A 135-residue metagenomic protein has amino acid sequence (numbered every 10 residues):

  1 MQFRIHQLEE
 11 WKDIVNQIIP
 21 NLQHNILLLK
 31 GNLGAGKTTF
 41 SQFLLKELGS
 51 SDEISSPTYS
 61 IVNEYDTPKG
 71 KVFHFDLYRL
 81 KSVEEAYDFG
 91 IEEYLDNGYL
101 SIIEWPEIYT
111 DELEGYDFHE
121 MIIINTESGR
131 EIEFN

Functional and structural regions predicted by a protein language model:
M1-F3, K46, E84, E93-N135: Short phosphate-coordinating micro-motif centered on Lys-Gly-acidic
M1-P20: N-terminal pre-Walker A segment at the start of P-loop NTPase domains
L27-L29: Hydrophobic anchor at the beta1->P-loop junction of P-loop NTPases
N32: P-loop (Walker A) phosphate-binding loop of NTP-binding proteins
K37: Conserved lysine of the Walker
S50-Y65: Short beta-strand-centered segment that lines the nucleotide-binding/catalytic pocket of NTP-utilizing
E64-N97: Mid-chain, well-packed structural core segment of small domains
